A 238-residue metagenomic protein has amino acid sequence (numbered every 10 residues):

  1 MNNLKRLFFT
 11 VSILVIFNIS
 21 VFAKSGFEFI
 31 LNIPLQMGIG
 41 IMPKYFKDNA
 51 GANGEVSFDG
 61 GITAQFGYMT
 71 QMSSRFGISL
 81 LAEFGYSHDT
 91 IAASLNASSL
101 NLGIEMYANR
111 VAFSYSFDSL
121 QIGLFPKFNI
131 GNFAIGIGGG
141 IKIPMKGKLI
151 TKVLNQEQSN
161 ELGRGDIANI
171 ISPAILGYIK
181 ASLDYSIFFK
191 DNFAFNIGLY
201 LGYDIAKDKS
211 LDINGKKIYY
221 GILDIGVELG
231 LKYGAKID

Functional and structural regions predicted by a protein language model:
M1-E28, K236-D238: Cleavable N-terminal export/targeting peptides
A23-I78, I91, D224, E228-D238: Short glycine/proline- and aromatic-enriched beta-strand/turn motifs that initiate or cap beta-hairpins
N32-M37, Q65-N160, L176-F195, Y203 (+1 more regions): Gram-negative (and chloroplast) outer-membrane scaffold detector with strong preference for beta-barrel transmembrane
G40-Y45, A50-A52, G85-S87, A174-D238: Predominantly the C-terminal beta-signal and adjacent terminal strand-loop region of outer-membrane beta-barrel
A50-F58, V111-D118, S159-I175, N214-L223: Replace "Gram-negative outer membrane beta-barrel proteins" with "bacterial and organellar outer membrane beta-barrel
